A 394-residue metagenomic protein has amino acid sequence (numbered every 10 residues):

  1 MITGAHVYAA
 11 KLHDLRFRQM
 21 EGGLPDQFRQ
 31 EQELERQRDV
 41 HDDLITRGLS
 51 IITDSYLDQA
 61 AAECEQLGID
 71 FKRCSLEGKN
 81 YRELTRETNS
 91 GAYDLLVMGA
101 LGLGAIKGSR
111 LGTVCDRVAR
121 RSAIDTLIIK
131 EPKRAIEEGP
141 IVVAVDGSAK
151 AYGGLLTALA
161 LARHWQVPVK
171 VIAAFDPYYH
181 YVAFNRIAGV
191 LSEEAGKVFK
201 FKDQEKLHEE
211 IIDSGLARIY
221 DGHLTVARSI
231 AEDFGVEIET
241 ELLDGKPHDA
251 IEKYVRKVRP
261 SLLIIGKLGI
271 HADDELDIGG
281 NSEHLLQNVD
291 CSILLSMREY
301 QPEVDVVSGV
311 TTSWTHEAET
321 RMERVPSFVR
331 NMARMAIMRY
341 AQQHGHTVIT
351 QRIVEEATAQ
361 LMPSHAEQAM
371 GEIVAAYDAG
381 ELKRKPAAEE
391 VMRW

Functional and structural regions predicted by a protein language model:
M1-D39, E65-I69, G139-K206, I230-E232 (+2 more regions): Small/aliphatic-rich secondary-structure junction motif
A9-E21, E31-L34, R38-L96, K206-L263: Structural beta-alpha unit
M20-G23, S90-G91, C115, A144-V145 (+3 more regions): Short, hinge-like loop/turn segments at secondary-structure boundaries
G78-N80, R86, M98-R117, P247 (+1 more regions): Glycine-rich, Arg-bearing micro-motifs that act as flexible, cationic patches
V97-A100, T126-E131, G266, I293-M297: Short beta-strand elements of ligand-binding domains
T126-L127, E283-L286, D290-V304: Short, flexible loop segments at boundaries between secondary-structure elements
V307-V325: Long, charged low-complexity interaction segments
Y340-D378: Conserved C-terminal helix/linker of AAA+ ATPases
